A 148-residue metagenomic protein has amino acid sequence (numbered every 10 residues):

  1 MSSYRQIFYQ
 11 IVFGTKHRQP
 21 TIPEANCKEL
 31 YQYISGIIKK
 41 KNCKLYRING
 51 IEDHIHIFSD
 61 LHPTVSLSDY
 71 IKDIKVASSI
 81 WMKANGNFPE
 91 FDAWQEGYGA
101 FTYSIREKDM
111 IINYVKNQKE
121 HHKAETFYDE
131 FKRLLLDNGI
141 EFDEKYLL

Functional and structural regions predicted by a protein language model:
M1-L148: Basic nucleic-acid-binding interfaces
